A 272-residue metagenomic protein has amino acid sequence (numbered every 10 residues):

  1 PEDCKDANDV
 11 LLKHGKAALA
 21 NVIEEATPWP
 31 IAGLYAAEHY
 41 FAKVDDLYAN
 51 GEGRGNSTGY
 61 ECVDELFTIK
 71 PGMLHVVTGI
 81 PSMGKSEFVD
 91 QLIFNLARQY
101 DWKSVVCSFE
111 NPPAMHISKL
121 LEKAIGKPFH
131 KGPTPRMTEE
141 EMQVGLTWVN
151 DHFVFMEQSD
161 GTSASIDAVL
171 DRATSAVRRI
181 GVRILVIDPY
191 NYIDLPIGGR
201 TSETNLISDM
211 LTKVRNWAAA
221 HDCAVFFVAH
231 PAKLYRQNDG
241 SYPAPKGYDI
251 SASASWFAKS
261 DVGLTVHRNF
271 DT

Functional and structural regions predicted by a protein language model:
P1-A42: TOPRIM fold recognition
E2-K5, E110-A114, S159-S163, Y190-I193 (+3 more regions): Conserved nucleotide-binding/hydrolysis micro-motifs of P-loop NTPases
I31-K127: The Walker A/P-loop phosphate-binding site
D64, Q99-G181, L195: Cytosolic-facing regulatory segments adjacent to core modules
V76, F155, R183-V186, F226: Structural motif
H130-T134, E157-S163, L195-S208, N238-Y248: Flexible beta-alpha connector loops of hexameric P-loop NTPases
M137, N205-T272: Phosphate-binding/switch region of NTP-binding enzymes
V182-N216: Helical hairpin unit composed of two closely spaced alpha helices linked by a short loop
